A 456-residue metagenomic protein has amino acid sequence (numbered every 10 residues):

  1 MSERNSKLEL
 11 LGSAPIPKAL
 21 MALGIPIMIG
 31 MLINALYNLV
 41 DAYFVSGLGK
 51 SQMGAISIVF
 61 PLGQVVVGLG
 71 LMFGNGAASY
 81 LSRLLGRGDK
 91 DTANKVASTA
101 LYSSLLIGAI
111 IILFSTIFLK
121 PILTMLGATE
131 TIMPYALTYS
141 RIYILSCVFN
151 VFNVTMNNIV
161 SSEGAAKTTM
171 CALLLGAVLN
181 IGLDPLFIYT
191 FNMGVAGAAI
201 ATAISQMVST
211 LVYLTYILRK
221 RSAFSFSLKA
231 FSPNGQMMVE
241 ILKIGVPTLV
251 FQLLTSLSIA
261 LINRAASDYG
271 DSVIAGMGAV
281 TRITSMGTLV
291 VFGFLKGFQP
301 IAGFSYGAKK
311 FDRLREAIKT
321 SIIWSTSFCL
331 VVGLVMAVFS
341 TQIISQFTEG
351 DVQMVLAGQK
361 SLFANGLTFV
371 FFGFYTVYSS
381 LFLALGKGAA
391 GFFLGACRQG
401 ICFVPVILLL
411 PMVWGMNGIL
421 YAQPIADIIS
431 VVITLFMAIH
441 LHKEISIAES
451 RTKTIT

Functional and structural regions predicted by a protein language model:
M1-G24, L81-V148, T190-V246, A302-T368 (+1 more regions): Short alpha-helical transmembrane segments in multi-pass integral membrane proteins
A22-D41, I142, N153, G176 (+4 more regions): Transmembrane helical elements of multi-pass membrane transporters/channels
I25, I29, V59-L62, Y102 (+14 more regions): Hydrophobic residues within alpha-helical transmembrane segments of multi-pass solute transporters/permease subunits
L32, L36-G54, L123-E130, L186-M193 (+4 more regions): Helix-terminus/linker motif at the lipid-water interface of multi-pass membrane proteins
F44-Q64, E130-Y135, V195-A198, M237-I244 (+5 more regions): Interfacial/gating helices of multi-pass transporter permease domains
M53-L113, N150-T169, N263, G276-S340 (+1 more regions): Small-residue-rich hydrophobic transmembrane alpha-helices
V65-G68, I112, N180-D184, T210-L214 (+4 more regions): Hydrophobic transmembrane alpha-helices of multi-pass small-molecule transporters
G74, Y143-S161, T169-A177, A198-L211 (+4 more regions): Short runs within selected transmembrane alpha-helices of multi-pass transporters and secretion channels
